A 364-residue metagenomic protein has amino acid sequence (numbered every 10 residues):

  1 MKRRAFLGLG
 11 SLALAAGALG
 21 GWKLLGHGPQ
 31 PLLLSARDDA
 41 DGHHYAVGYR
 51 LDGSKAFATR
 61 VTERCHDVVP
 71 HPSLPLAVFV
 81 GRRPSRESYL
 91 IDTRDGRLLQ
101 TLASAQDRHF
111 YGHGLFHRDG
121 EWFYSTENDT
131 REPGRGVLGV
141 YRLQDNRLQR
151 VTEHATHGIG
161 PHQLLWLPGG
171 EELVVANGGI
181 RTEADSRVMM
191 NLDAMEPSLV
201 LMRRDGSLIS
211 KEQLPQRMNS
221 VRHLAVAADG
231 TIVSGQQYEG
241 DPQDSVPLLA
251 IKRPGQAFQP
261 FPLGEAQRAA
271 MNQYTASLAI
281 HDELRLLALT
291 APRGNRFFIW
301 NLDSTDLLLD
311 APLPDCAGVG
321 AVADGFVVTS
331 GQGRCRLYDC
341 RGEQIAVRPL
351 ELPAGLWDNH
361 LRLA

Functional and structural regions predicted by a protein language model:
M1, A5-L25: N-terminal export signals
A58-T62, A103-Q106, E153-H157, Q213-R217 (+3 more regions): Surface loop/turn motifs at the tips and blade-to-blade linkers of beta-strand repeat domains
T59-L90, D95-F116: Blade-loop segments of beta-propeller domains
E63-P70, H109-L115, I159-L165, N219-L224 (+3 more regions): Repeated scaffold domains used in trafficking and secretory/extracellular systems, primarily beta-propellers
P72-S73, R118-D119, P168-G169, A227-A228 (+2 more regions): Residue-level detector of Asp-centered blade-edge/turn motifs that repeat once per structural unit in beta-propeller
L102-L115, S125-L167: Asp-box/WD-like beta-propeller blade repeats and closely related beta-sheet repeat scaffolds
T126-G134, V175-M195, G235-V246: Short, conserved, GDST-rich strand-edge loop motifs in beta-rich repeat architectures
V137-L143, L192-R204, P247-P254: Beta-propeller blade signature
